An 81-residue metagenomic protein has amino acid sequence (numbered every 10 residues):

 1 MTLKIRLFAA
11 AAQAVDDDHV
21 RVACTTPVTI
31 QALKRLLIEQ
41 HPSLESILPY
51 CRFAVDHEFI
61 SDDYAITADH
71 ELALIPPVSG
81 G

Functional and structural regions predicted by a protein language model:
M1-G80: Ubiquitin-like/PB1-type beta-grasp interaction modules and other compact soluble beta-rich domains
